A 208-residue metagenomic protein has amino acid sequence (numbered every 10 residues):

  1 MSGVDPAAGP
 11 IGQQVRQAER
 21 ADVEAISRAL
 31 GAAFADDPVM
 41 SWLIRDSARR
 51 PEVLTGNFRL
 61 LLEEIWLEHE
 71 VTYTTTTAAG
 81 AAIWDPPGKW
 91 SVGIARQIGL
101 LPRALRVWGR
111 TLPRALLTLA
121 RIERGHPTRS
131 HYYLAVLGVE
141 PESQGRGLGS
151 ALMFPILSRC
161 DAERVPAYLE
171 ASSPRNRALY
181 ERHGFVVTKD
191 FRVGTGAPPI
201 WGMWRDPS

Functional and structural regions predicted by a protein language model:
Q14-R28, A32, D36: A short beta-loop-alpha structural element at the N-terminal edge of CoA-dependent acyl/N-acetyltransferase catalytic
V53-Y73, P127-Y133: A short helix-loop-beta-strand connector motif used in the catalytic cores of GNAT acetyltransferases and, in some
W66-W84, E140: Conserved beta-hairpin
A81-G138, Q144, G194-T195: Conserved acyl-donor/pantetheine-binding loop and adjacent beta-alpha core of acyl/acetyltransferases and related
R129-Y132, R159-S172: Conserved GNAT acetyl-CoA-binding A-motif
A135-Q144, Y168-R177, T195-P198, R205-D206: Conserved beta-strand-loop-alpha-helix junction that forms the acyl-donor binding cleft
G145-S158, R182: Conserved acetyl-CoA-binding loop-helix of GNAT-fold acetyltransferases
S150, A162-R164, S173-D190, G196: Conserved active-site alpha-helix within GNAT-family acetyltransferase domains
